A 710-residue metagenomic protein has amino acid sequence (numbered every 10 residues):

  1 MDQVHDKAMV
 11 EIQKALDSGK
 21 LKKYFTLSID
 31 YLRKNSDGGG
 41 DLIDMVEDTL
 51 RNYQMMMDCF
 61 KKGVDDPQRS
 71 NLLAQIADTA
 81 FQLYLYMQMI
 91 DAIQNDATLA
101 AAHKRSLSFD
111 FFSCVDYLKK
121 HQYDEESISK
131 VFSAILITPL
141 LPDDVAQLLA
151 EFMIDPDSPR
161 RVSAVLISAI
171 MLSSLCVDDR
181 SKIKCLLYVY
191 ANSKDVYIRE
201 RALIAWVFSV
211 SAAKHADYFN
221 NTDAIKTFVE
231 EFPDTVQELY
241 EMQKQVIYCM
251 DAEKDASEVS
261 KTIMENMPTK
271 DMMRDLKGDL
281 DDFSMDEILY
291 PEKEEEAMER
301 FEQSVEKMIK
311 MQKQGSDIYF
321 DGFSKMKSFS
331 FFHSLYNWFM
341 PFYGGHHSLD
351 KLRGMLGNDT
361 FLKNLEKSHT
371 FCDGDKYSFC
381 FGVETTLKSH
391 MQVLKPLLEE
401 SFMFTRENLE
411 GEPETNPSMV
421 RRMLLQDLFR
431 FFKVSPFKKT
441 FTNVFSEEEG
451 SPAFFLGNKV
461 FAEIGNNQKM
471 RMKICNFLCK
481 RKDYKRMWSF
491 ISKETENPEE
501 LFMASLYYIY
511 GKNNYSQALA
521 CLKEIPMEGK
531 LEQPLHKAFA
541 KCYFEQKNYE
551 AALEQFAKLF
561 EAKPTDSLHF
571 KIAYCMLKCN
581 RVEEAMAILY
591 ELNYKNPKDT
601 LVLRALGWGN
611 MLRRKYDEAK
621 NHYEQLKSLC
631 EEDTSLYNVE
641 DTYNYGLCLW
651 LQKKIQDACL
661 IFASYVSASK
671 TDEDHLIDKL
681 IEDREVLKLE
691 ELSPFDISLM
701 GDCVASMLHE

Functional and structural regions predicted by a protein language model:
S18, R481, G511-K512, Q546 (+3 more regions): Structural motif corresponding to the intra-repeat A-B loop/turn of tetratricopeptide repeats
L21, Y484, N514-Y515, Y549 (+3 more regions): TPR-repeat structural position
R201, K469, E499-M503, P534 (+4 more regions): Start-of-helix register in tetratricopeptide repeats
V207-P233, K627-S628, L647-E673, L699-G701: TPR/TPR-like (Sel1-like) alpha-helical repeat modules
F208, N476, L506-Y507, K541 (+3 more regions): Residue-level recognition of tetratricopeptide repeat
Y336-K541: Alpha-solenoid helical-repeat scaffolds
M503, A538, K571-I572, A605 (+1 more regions): Canonical tetratricopeptide repeat
